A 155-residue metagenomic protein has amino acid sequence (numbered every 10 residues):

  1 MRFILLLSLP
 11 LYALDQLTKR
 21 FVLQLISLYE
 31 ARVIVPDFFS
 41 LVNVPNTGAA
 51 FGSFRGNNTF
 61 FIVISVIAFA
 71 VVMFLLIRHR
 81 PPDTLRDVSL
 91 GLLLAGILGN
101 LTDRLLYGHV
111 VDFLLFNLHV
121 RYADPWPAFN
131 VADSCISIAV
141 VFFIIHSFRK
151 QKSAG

Functional and structural regions predicted by a protein language model:
M1-G155: Alpha-helical transmembrane bundles and membrane-interface segments of multipass inner-membrane proteins
